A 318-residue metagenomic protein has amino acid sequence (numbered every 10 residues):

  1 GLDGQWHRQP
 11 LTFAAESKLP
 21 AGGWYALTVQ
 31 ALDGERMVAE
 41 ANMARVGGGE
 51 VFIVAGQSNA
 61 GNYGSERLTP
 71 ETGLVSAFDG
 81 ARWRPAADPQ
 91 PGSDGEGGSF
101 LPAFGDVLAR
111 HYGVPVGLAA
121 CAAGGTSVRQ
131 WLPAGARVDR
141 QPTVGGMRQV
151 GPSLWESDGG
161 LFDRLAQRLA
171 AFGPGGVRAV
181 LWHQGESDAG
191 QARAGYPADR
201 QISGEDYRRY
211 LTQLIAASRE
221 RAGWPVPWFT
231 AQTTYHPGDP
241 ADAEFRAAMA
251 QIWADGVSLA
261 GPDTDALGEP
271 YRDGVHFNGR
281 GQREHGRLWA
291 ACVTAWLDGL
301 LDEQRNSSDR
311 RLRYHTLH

Functional and structural regions predicted by a protein language model:
G1-H318: Cell-envelope and extracellular/periplasmic
